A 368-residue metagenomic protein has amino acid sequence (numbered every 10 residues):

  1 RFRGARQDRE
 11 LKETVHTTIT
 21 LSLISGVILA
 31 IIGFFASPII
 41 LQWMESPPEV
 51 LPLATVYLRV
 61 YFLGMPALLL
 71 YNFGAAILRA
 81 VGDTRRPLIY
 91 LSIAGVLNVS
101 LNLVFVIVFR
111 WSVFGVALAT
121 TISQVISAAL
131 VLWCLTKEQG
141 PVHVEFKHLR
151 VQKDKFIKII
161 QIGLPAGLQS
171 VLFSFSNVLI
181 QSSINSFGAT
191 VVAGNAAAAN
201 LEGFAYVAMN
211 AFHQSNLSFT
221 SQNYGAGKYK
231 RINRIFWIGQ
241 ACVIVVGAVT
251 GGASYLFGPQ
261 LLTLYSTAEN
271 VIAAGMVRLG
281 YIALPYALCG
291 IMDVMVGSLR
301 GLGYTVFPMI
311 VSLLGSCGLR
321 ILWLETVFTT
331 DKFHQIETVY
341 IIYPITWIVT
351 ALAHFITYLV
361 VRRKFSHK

Functional and structural regions predicted by a protein language model:
R1-I31, L68-P87, Q181, G194-G258 (+1 more regions): Small-residue-rich hydrophobic transmembrane alpha-helices
S22, Y61, P87, L91 (+7 more regions): Residue-level signature of transmembrane alpha-helical cores of multipass secondary-active transporters and flippases
I28-R59, V249-I272, M276: Short membrane-interface helical motifs at transmembrane helix boundaries in multi-pass membrane transporters
L41-P48, V104-W111, V171-F204, Q222 (+2 more regions): Helix-terminus/linker motif at the lipid-water interface of multi-pass membrane proteins
P48-L53, V113-F114, K155-I162, I184-G203 (+3 more regions): Interfacial/gating helices of multi-pass transporter permease domains
P48-Y71, L201-G203, E269-M292: Alpha-helical transmembrane segments of multi-pass membrane proteins
G95-A129, G258, A273, V306 (+2 more regions): Membrane-interface helix-loop junctions in multi-pass transport and translocation proteins
T120, A129-F173, K364-K368: Interhelical loop/hinge segments that connect adjacent transmembrane helices in multipass membrane
